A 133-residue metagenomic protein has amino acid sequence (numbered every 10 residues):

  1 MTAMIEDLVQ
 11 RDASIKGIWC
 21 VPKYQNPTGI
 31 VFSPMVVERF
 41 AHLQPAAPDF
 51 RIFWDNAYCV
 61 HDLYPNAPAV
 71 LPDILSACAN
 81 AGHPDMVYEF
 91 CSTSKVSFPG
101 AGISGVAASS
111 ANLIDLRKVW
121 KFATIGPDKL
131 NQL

Functional and structural regions predicted by a protein language model:
M1-L133: PLP-dependent class I/II
